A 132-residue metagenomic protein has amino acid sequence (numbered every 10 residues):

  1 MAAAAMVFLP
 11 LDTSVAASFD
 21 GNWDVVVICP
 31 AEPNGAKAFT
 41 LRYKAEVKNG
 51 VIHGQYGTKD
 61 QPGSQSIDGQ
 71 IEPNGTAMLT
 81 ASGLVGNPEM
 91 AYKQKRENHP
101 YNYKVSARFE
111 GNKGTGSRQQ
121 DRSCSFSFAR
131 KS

Functional and structural regions predicted by a protein language model:
M1-L9: Bacterial N-terminal signal peptides
L9-A16: Sec/Tat signal peptide C-region and signal peptidase I cleavage site
A17-S132: Central antiparallel beta-sheet cores of small beta-barrel/beta-sandwich binding domains
